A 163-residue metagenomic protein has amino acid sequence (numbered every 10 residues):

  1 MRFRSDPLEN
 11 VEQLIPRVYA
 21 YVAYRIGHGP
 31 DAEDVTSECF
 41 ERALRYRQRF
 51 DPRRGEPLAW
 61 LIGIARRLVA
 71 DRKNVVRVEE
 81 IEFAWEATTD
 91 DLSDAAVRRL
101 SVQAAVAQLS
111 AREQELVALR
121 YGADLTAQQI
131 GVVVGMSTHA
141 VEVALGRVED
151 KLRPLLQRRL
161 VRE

Functional and structural regions predicted by a protein language model:
M1, G27, E38-R54, V75-V76: Sigma70-family region 2
M1-A20, L44: A short, charge-rich alpha-helical start-of-domain segment used by transcription regulators
I15, Y19, F40, S110 (+2 more regions): C-terminal flanking helix
D34-E41, R45, G55-R67: Structural recognition of an alpha-helix C-terminal capping motif at a helix-to-coil junction
R45, R49, I62-E82, A95 (+1 more regions): Arg/Lys-rich amphipathic alpha helix in sigma70-family domain 2
R66, Q128-E163: DNA-recognition helix of helix-turn-helix
V75-V76, E80-A107: Acidic, proline/glycine-rich intrinsically disordered inter-domain spacer in sigma factors
L116-R120: A short pre-motif secondary-structure segment
